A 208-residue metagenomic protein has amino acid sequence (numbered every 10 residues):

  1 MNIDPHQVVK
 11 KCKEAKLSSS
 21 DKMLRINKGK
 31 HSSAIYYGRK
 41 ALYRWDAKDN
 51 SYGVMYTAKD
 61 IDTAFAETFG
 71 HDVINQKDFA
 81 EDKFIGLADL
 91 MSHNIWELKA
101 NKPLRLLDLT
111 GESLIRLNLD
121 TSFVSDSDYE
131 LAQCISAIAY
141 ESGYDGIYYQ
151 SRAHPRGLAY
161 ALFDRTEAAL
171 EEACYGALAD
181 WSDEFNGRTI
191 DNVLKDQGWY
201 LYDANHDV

Functional and structural regions predicted by a protein language model:
N2-Y43, V73-V208: Active-site and NAD+-binding cores of ADP-ribose-processing enzymes
W45-Q76: Extended catalytic/binding region for NAD+/ADP-ribose chemistry, centered on the ART fold
